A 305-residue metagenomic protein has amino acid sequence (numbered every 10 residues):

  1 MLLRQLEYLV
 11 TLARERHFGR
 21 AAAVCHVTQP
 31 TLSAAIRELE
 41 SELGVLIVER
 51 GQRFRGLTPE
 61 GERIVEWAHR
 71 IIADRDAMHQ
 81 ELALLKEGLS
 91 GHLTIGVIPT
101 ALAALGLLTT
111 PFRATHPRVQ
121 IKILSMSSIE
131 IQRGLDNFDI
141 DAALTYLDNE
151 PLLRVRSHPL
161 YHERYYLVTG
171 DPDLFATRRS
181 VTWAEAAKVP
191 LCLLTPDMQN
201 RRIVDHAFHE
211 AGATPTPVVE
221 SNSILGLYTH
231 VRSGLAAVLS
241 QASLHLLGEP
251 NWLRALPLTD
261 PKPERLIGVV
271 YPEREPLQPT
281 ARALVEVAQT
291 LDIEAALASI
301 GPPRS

Functional and structural regions predicted by a protein language model:
M1-A35, G51, R55, I64: N-terminal short secondary-structure element
Q29-P30, A34, Q80, K86-S125 (+3 more regions): N-terminal winged-helix
E40-L57: A short LG(V/I)-centered, amphipathic sequence patch enriched for acidic residue(s) preceding the LG motif
R70, L85, L107-P111, T115 (+4 more regions): Short beta-strand-centered segments that line the small-molecule binding cleft or hinge of alpha/beta clamshell
A104, F175-A176, T182, P190-A211 (+2 more regions): Secondary-structure junction motif
T115, Q241-L253, D260-S305: C-terminal effector-binding regulatory domain of bacterial HTH transcription factors
S127-I140, Y146, D197-L256: Hydrophobic hinge/microswitch elements
R154-L191: Flexible hinge/capping segments at coil-to-helix
